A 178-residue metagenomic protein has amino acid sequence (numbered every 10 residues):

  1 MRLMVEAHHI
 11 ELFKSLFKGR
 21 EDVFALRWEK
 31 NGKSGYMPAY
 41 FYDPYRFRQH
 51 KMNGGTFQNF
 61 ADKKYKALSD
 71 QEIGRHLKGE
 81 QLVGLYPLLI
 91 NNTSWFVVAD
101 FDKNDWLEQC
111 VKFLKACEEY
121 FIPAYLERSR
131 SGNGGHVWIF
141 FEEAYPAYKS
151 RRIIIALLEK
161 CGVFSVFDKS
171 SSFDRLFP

Functional and structural regions predicted by a protein language model:
R2-N133, F140-A156: Signature for HUH/AEP ssDNA processing cores
A25, H136, K149, G162 (+1 more regions): Short linear functional motifs in flexible/disordered or boundary regions
S129-G134, S171-R175: Short, glycine/charge-rich beta-strand/loop segments that flank catalytic centers and engage negatively charged groups
L158-P178: Flexible helix-coil linker/hinge segments at domain or subdomain boundaries
